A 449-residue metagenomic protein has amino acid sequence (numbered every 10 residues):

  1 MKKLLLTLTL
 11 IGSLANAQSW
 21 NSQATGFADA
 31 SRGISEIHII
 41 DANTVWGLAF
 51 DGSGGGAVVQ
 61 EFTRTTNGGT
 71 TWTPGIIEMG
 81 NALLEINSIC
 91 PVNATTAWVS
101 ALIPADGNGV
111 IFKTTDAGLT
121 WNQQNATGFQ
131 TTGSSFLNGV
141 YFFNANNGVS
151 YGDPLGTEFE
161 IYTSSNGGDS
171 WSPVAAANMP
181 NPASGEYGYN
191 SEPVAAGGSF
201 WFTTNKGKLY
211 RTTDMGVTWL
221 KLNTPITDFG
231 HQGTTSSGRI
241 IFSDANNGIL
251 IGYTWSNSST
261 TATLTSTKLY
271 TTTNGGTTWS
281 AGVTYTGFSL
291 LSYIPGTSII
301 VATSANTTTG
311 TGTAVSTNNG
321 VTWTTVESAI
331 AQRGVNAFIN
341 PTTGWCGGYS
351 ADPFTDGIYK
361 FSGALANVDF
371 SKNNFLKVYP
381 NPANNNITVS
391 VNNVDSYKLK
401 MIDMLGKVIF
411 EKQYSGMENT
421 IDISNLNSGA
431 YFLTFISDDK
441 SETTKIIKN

Functional and structural regions predicted by a protein language model:
M1-S19: Bacterial Sec-dependent N-terminal signal peptides
Q18-F27, G55-E78, V110-F129, E160-N178 (+4 more regions): Asp-box/BNR beta-propeller loop motif
A28-D51: Beta-strand-rich domains and repeat architectures in extracellular enzymes and scaffolds, especially beta-propellers
R32-I37, L83-I89, S134-V140, G185-E192 (+3 more regions): Repeated scaffold domains used in trafficking and secretory/extracellular systems, primarily beta-propellers
N43-G47, T95-V99, N146-S150, G198-W201 (+3 more regions): Entry beta-strands of beta-propeller and related beta-repeat scaffolds
D51-G56, I103-G107, P154-T157, W255-T260 (+2 more regions): Short glycine/acidic-enriched loop and turn motifs that connect beta-strands
V283-A314: Loop/turn-rich, solvent-exposed surfaces of beta-rich toroidal or solenoidal domains
D369-N449: C-terminal outer-membrane/trafficking sorting elements
